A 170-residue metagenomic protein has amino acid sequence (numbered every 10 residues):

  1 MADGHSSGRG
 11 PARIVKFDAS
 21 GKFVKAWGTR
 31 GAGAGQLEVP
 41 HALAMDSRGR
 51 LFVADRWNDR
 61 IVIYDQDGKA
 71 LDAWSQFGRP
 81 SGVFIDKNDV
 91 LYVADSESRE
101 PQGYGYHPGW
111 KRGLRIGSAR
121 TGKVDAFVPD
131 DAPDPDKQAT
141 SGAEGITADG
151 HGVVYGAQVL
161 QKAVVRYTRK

Functional and structural regions predicted by a protein language model:
M1-K170: Eukaryotic scaffold repeat domains enriched in small/polar residues
